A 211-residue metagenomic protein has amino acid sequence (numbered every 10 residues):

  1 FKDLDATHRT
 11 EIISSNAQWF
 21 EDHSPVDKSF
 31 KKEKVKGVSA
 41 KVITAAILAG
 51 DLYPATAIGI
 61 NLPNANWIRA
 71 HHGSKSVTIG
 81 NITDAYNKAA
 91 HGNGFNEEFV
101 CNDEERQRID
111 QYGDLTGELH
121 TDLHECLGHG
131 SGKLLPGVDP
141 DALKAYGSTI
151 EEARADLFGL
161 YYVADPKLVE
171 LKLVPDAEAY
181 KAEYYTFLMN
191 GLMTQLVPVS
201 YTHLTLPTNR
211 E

Functional and structural regions predicted by a protein language model:
F1-I109, G113: Contiguous, non-catalytic segments that form substrate-binding/exosite surfaces or channel walls
F20, S24-D27, G130, L134 (+2 more regions): A generic secondary-structure signal for well-formed alpha-helical elements
E104-Y112, P136-Y146: Acidic/His metal-coordination segments adjacent to aromatic residues that form catalytic metal sites in metalloenzymes
Y112-L119, P175-F187: Alpha-helical scaffolds flanking conserved acidic
H120-K133: Active-site recognition of the HExxH zinc-binding catalytic motif
L143-D176, E183, L192: Post-HExxH zinc-binding segment in Zn-dependent metallohydrolases
T186-Y201: Short acidic/His-enriched helical or mixed secondary-structure segments at domain edges of catalytic enzymes and some
T202-T208: Conserved small/polar residues in nucleotide/adenosyl-binding loops
